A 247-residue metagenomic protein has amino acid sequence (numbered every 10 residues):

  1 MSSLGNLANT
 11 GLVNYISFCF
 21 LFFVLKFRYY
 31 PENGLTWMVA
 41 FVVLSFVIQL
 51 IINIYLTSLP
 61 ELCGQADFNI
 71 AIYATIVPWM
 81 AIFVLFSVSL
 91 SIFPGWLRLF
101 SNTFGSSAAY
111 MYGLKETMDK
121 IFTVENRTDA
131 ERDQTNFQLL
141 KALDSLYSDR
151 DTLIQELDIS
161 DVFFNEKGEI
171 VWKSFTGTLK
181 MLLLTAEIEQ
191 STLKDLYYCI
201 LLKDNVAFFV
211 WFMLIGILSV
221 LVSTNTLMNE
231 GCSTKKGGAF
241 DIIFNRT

Functional and structural regions predicted by a protein language model:
M1-A109, C199-G216, S223-G237, D241: N-terminal first transmembrane alpha-helix
A81-Q190: Charge-rich cytosolic interhelical loops and cytosolic tails of multi-pass membrane proteins
T152-M213, V220-L221, M228-F240: Membrane-proximal, non-transmembrane alpha-helical segments
N245-T247: Compact beta-rich and alpha/beta scaffold cores in large eukaryotic transport/transcription complexes and associated
